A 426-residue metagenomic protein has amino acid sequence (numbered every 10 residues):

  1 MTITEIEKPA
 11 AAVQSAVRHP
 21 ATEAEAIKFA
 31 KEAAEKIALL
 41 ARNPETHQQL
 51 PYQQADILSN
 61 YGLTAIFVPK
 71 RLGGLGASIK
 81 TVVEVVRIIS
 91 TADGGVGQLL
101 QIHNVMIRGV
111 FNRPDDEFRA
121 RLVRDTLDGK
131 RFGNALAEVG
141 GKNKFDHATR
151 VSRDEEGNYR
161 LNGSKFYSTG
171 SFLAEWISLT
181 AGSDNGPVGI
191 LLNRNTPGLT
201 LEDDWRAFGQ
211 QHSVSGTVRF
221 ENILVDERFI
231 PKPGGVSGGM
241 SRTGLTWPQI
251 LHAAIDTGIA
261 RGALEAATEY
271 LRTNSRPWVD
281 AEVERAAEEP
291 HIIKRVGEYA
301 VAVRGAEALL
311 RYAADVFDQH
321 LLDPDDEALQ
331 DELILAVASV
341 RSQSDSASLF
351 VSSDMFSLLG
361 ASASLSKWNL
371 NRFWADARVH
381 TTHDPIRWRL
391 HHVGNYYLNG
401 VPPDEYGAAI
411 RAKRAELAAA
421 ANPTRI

Functional and structural regions predicted by a protein language model:
M1-Q101, L417-I426: Amphipathic, small/basic residue-rich leader segments at the start of a protein or domain
K31, G258-R261, E265, G297-R304 (+3 more regions): Generic structural signal for well-ordered, non-transmembrane alpha-helical segments in soluble/cytosolic regions
R42-E45, R304-Q343, F356-S364: C-terminal helix-coil-helix/basic helical segment that borders enzyme active sites and/or dimer interfaces and provides
L50-N60, I66-T169: Glycine-rich flavin
F166-S171, P248-H252, H380-H383: Glycine-rich phosphate/pyrophosphate-binding beta-alpha loops
Y167-L201: A short core secondary-structure module
F208-R304: Glycine-rich beta->alpha junctions and the first turn(s) of the following alpha-helix
S357-I426: Glycine-rich phosphate/cofactor-binding loops in nucleotide/flavin-utilizing enzymes
